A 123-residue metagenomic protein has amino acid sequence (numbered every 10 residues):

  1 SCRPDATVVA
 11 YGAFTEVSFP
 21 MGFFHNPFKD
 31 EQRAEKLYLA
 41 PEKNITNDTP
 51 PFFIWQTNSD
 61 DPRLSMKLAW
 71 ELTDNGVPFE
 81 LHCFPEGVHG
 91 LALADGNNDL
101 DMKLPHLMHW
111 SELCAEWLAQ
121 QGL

Functional and structural regions predicted by a protein language model:
S1-Y38, N47: Primarily recognizes the serine-hydrolase "nucleophile elbow" in alpha/beta-hydrolase and SGNH/GDSL folds
T15-E16, N58-R63: Acidic catalytic loop of the alpha/beta-hydrolase fold
S18-P20, L64-M66, L93: Short glycine-/acidic-enriched loop or helix-start segments at secondary-structure transitions that form or flank
G22-H25, K67-W70, G96-N97: Short, glycine/charged-enriched secondary-structure capping and boundary segments
E42-K43: Short hydrophobic/charged patches on amphipathic alpha-helices used for structural packing and interfaces
D48, F53-Q56: Short beta-strand/loop motif that positions the catalytic acidic residue of the alpha/beta-hydrolase fold
W55, T73-L123: C-terminal catalytic histidine-bearing segment of alpha/beta-hydrolase fold enzymes
P62-D74: Short alpha-helix in the alpha/beta-hydrolase fold that links the catalytic acid
